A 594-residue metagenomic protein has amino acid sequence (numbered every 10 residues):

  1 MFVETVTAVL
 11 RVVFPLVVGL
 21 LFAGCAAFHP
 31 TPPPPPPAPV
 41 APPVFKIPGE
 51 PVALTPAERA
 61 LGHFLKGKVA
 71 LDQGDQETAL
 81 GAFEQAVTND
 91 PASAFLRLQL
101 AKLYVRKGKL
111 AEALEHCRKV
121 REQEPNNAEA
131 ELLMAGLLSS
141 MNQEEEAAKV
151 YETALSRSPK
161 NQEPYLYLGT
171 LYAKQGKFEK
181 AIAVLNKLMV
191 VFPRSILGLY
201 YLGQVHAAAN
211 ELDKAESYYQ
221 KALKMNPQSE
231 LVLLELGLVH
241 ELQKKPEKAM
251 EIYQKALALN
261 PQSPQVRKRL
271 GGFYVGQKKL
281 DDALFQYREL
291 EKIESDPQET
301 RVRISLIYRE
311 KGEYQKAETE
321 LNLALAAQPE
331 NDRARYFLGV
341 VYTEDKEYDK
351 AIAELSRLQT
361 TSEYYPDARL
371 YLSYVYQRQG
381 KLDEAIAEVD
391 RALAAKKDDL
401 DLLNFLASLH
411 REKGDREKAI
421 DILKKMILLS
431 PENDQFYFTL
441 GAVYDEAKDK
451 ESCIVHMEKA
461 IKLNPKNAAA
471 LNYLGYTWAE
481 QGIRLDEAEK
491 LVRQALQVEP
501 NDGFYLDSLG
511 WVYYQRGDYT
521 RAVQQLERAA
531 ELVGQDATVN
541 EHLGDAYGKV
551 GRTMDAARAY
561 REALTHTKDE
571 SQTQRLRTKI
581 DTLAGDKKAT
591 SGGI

Functional and structural regions predicted by a protein language model:
A53, A60, A94-F95, A128-E129 (+13 more regions): Helix-start (N-cap) detector for alpha-helical repeat units in TPR-like alpha-solenoids, especially tetratricopeptide
T55, N89, E122-Q123, R157 (+12 more regions): Structural marker of alpha-solenoid helical repeat scaffolds
P56-N89, R106, G136, Q204 (+1 more regions): Alpha-helical segment of the N-proximal tetratricopeptide repeat
D72, R106-K107, S140-M141, K174-Q175 (+12 more regions): Register position in tetratricopeptide repeats
Q99, L133, Y167, Y201 (+11 more regions): Canonical tetratricopeptide repeat
